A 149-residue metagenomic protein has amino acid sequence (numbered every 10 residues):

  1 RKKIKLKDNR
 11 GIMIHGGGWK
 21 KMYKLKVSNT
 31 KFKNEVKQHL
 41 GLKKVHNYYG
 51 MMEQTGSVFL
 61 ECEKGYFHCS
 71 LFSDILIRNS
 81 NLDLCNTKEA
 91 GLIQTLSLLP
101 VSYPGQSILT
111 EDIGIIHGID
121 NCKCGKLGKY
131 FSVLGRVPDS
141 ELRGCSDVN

Functional and structural regions predicted by a protein language model:
R1-N149: Active-site glycine/GP-rich loop and adjacent strand/helix microenvironment that borders small-molecule binding pockets
